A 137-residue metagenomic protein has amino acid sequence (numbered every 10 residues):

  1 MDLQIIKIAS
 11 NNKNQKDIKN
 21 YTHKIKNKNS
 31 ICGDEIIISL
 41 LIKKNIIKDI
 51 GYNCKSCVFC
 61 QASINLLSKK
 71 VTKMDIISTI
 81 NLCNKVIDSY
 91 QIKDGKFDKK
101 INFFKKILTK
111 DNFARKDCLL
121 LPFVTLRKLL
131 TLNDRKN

Functional and structural regions predicted by a protein language model:
M1-K16, I77-I80, N84-N137: C-terminal binding/interaction regions
N11-C54: Structured beta-strand/loop patches that form or line metal/cofactor-binding pockets in enzymes
T22, N29, E35, S63 (+3 more regions): Solvent-exposed, flexible loop/coil residues
Y52, V71, I107-D111: Residue-level detector of alpha-helix boundaries and kinks
S56-Q61: Short, thiol/selenol-centered motifs that function as redox-active sites or metal-ligating centers
I64-K69: Compact, glycine-rich, soluble single-domain proteins
K70-K73, S78: A glycine-biased structural micro-motif
